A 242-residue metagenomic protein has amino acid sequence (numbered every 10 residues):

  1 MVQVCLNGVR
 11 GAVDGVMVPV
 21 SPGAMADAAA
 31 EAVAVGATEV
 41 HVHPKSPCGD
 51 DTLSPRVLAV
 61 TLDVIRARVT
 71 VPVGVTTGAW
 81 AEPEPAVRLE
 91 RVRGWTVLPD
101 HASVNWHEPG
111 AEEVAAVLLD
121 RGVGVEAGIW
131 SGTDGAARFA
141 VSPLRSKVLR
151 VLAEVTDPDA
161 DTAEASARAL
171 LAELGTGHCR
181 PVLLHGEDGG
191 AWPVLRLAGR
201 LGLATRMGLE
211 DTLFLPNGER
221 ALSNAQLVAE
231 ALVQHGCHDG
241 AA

Functional and structural regions predicted by a protein language model:
M1-M17, L118-R121: N-terminal small/glycine-rich loop or linker at the start of catalytic domains across soluble metabolic enzymes
V2-V4, D27-H41: N-terminal glycine-rich anion-binding loops that anchor highly charged ligand groups
S21-E31, P83-R93, D134-F139, A191-L195: Short, acidic/polar
M25, A32, H43, A102 (+1 more regions): Conserved, mostly hydrophobic/aromatic
A34-A37, T70, P99, C179 (+1 more regions): A structural motif
E39-T61, F214-P216: Glycine-rich, proline-tolerant flexible connector loops at the mouths of alpha/beta enzymes
D50-V97, P109-A115: N-terminal active-site wall of soluble small-molecule enzyme domains
S103-E210, P216-L227: Catalytic alpha/beta core domains of metabolic enzymes, predominantly
